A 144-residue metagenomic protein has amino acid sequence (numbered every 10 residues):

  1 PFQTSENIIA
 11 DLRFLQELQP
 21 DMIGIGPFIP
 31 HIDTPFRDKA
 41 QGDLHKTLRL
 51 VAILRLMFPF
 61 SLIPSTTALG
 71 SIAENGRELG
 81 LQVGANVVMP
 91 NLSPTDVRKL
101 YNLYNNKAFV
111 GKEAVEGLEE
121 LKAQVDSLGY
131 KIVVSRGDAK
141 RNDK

Functional and structural regions predicted by a protein language model:
P1-D11, T67-E74: Active-site glycine- and acidic-residue-rich loops that bind and position anionic ligands or nucleotide-like cofactors
Q16-K144: Auxiliary Fe-S-binding modules of radical SAM enzymes
